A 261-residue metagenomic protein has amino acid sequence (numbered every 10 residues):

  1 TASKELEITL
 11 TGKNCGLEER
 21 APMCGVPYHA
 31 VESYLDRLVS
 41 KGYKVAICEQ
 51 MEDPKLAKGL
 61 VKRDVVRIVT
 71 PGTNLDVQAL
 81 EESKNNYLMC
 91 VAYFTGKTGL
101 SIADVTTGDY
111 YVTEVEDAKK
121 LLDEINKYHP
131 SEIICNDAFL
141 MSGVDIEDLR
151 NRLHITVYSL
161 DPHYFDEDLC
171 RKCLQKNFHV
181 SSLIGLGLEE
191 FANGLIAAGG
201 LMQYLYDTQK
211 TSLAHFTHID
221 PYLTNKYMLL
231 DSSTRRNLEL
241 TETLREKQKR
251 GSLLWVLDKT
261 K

Functional and structural regions predicted by a protein language model:
T1-K261: Charged catalytic and DNA/RNA-contacting regions of genome-maintenance and nucleic-acid-processing enzymes
